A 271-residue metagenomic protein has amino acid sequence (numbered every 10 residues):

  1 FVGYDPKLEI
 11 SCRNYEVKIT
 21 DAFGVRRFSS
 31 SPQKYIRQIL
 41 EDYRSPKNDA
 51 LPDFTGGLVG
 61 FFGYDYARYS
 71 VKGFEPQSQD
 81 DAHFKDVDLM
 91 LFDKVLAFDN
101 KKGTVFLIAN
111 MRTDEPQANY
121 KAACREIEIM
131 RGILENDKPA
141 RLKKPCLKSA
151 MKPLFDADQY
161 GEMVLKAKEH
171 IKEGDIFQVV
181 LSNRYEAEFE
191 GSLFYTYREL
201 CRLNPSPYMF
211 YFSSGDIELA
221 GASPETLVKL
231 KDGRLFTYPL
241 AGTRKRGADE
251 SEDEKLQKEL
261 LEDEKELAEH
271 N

Functional and structural regions predicted by a protein language model:
F1-N271: Extended alpha-helical targeting/anchoring segments, especially N-terminal organellar/secretory targeting helices
